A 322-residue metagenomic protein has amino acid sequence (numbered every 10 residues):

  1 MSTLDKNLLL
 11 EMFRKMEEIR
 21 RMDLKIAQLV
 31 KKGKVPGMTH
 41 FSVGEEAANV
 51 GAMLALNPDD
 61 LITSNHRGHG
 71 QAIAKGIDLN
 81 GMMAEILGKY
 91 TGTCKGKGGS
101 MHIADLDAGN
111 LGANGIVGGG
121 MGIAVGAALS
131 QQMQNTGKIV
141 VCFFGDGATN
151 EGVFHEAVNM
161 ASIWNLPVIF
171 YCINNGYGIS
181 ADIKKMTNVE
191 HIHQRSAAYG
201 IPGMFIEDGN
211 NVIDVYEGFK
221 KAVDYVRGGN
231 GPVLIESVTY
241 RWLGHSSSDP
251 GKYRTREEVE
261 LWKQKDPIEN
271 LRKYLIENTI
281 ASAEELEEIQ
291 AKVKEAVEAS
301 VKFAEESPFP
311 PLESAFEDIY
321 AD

Functional and structural regions predicted by a protein language model:
M1-A48, L54, L243, S247 (+1 more regions): Conserved acidic/glycine
L24-Q28, K34-W164, D182-N188, H193 (+1 more regions): Cofactor-binding active-site loop characterized by glycine-rich and histidine/acidic residues
H66, S237-T239, I319: A general secondary-structure junction signal
A72-A74, S180, H245, S314: Short acidic, gly/pro-rich beta-turn/loop elements at beta-sheet edges and active-site/ligand-binding grooves
G109-E306: Glycine-rich ThDP/TPP pyrophosphate-binding loop and its adjacent helix/strand module within ThDP-dependent enzymes
